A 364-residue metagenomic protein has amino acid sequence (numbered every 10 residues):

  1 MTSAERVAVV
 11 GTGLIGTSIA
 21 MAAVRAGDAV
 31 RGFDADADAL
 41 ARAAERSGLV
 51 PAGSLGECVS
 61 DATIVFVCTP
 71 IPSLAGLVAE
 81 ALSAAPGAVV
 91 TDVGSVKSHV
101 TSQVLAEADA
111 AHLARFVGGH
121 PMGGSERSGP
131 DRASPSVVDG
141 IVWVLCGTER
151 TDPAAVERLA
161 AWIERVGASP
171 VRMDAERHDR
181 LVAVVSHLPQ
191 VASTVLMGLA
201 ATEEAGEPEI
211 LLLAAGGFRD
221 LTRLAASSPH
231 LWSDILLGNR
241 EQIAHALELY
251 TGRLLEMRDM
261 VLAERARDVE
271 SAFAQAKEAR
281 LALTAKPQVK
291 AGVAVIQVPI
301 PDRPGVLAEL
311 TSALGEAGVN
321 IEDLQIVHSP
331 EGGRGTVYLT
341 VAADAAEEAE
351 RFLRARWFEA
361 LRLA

Functional and structural regions predicted by a protein language model:
M1-V59: NAD(P)+-binding Rossmann beta1-loop-alpha1 motif at the extreme N-terminus of oxidoreductases
A35-D36, G94, V327: Residues in the short beta-alpha loop(s) of Rossmann-like NAD(P)-binding domains
D36, V137-A226: Internal alpha-helical scaffold of NAD(P)-dependent oxidoreductase catalytic cores
L55-V89: Rossmann-like NAD(P)-binding element
L77-D131: Rossmann-like NAD(P)(H) cofactor-binding subdomain of soluble oxidoreductases
G206-A276: Interdomain hinge/lid region at the active-site interface of Rossmann-like NAD(P)-dependent oxidoreductases
A279-A364: A conserved regulatory-domain signal marking ACT and ACT-like small-molecule sensing domains and adjacent regulatory
